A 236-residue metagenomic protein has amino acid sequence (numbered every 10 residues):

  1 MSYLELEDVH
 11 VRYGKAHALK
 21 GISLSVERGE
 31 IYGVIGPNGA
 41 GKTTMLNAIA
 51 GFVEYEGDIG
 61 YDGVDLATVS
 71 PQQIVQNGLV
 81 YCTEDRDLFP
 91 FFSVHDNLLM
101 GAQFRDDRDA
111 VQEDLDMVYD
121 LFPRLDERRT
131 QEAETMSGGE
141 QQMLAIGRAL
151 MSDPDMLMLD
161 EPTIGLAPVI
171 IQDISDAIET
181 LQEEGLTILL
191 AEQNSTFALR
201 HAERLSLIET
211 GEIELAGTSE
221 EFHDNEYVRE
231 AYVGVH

Functional and structural regions predicted by a protein language model:
G14, E54, V94-A110, L121-P123 (+1 more regions): ABC-type ATPase nucleotide-binding domains, specifically the catalytic core motifs of the NBD
Y32-P37: The feature captures the beta-strand-to-loop junction immediately N-terminal to the Walker
A50: Helix-to-loop junction immediately C-terminal to a conserved catalytic motif
G57-D65, N77, V111-L115: Conserved ABC transporter NBD signature motif
A149-L150: ABC ATPase C-loop
L157-E161: Catalytic Walker B motif of ABC-type/P-loop ATPase nucleotide-binding domains
